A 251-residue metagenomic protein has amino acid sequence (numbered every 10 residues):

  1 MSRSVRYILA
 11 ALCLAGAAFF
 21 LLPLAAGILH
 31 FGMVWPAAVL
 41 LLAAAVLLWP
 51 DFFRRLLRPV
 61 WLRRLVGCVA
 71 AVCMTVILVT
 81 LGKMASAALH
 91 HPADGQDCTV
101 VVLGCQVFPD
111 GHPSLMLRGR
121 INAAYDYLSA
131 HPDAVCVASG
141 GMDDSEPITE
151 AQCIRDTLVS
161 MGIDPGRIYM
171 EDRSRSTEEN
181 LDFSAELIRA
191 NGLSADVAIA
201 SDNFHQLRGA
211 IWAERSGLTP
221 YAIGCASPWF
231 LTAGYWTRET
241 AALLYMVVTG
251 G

Functional and structural regions predicted by a protein language model:
M1-V5, R55-V60: Short, Lys/Arg-rich N-terminal segment immediately upstream of the first membrane anchor
V5-F52: Membrane-embedded alpha-helical segments of integral membrane proteins
L12-G16, G67, P92: Residue-level signal for protein termini and structural transition zones
A26-L29, R54, K83-H90: Juxtamembrane transmembrane-helix termini
L57-R58, L62, V66, L89 (+1 more regions): Membrane-interface extramembranous regions
V60-K83: Internal/C-terminal transmembrane anchor helices
V79-R238: A structural signal for short, hydrophobic/glycine-enriched beta-strand patches
T232-G251: A transmembrane-helix-recognition feature enriched in membrane-embedded lipid enzymes and envelope glyco-/phospholipid
